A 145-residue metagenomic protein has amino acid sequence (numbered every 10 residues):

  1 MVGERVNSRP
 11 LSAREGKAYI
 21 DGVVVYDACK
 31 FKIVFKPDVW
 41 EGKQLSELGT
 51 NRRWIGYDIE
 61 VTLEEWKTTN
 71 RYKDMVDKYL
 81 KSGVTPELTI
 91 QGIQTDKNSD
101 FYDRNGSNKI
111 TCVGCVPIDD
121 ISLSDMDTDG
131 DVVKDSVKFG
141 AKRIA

Functional and structural regions predicted by a protein language model:
V2-M75, N105-K138, I144-A145: Solvent-exposed edge beta-strands and adjacent loop segments that serve as assembly or binding interfaces
K17, V76-V113: Short, acidic/charged, Gly/Pro-enriched secondary-structure junctions
